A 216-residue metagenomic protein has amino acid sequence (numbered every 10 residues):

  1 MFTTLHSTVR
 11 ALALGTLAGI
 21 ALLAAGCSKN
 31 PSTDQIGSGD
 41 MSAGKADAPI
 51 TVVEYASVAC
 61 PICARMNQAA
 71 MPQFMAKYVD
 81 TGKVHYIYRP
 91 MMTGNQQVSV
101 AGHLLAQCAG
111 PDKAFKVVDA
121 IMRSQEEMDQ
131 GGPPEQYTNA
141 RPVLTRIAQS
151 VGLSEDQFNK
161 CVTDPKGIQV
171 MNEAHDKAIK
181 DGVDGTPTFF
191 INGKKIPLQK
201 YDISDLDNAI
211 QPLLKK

Functional and structural regions predicted by a protein language model:
F2-G94, V98, N172, L214-K216: Extracytoplasmic thiol/disulfide redox context detector
F2-V9, K29-T33, S57, T145-K216: C-terminal cap of thioredoxin/glutaredoxin-like
I20, G82-K83, K113, K166 (+1 more regions): Residue-level recognition of short, well-ordered coil/turn positions that link secondary-structure elements
G39, D47, M92, L104 (+3 more regions): A general structural-boundary detector
D47, C108, C161-D164: Functionally engaged cysteine thiol sites
V58, R65-Q149: Structural alpha/beta surface segment adjacent to cysteine/selenocysteine redox centers across thiol/disulfide enzymes
